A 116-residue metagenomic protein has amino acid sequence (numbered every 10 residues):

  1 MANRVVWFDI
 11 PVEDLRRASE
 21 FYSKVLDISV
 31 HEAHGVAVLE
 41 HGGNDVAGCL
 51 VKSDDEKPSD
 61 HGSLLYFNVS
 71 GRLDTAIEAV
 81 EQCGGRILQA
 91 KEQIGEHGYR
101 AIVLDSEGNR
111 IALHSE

Functional and structural regions predicted by a protein language model:
M1-R17, D45-V46, S63-L65: N-terminal beta-strand motif that seeds the catalytic metal site of vicinal oxygen chelate
N3, I10, I77-E116: Vicinal oxygen chelate
P11-E13, S53, N68-S70: Residue-level recognition of the GNAT/N-acetyltransferase active site
D14-S29: Amphipathic alpha-helical segments
I28-G62, S106, R110-S115: Conserved short beta-strand elements that form part of the metal-binding/catalytic scaffold of enzyme active sites
A37, S63, H97-A101: Short beta-strand micro-motifs in enzyme catalytic cores
S59-L88: Mid-chain, well-packed structural core segment of small domains
